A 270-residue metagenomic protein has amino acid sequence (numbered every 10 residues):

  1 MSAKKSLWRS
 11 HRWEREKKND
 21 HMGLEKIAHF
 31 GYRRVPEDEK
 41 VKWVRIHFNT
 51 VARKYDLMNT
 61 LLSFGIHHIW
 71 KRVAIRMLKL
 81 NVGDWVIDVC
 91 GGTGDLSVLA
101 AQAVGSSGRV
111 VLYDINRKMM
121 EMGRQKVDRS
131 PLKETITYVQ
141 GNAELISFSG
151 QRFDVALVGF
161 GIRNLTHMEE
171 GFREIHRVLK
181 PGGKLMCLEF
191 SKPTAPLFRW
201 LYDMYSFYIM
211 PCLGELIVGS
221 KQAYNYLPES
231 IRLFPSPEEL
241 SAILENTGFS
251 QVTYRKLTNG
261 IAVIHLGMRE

Functional and structural regions predicted by a protein language model:
S2-R45: N-terminal auxiliary segments of SAM/dcSAM-dependent transferases
E39, W43, L188-I243, T247 (+1 more regions): C-terminal alpha-helical "lid/dimerization" subdomain adjacent to the S-adenosyl-L-methionine
T50, K54, F64-W85, L99: Conserved alpha-helix/loop element of class I SAM-dependent methyltransferases that forms part of the SAM/SAH-binding
W85-I146: Class I SAM-dependent methyltransferase SAM/SAH-binding core
E144-V155: A short acidic, Gly/Pro-enriched loop at the edge of an enzyme's catalytic core that lines a small-molecule cofactor
D154-M168: A short SAM/SAH-binding and catalytic strip from SAM-dependent methyltransferases
E169-K184: A short glycine-rich, Lys/Arg-flanked "PGG" loop and its adjoining helix->strand segment in the class I
S241, T247-E270: Core SAM-dependent methyltransferase catalytic element
